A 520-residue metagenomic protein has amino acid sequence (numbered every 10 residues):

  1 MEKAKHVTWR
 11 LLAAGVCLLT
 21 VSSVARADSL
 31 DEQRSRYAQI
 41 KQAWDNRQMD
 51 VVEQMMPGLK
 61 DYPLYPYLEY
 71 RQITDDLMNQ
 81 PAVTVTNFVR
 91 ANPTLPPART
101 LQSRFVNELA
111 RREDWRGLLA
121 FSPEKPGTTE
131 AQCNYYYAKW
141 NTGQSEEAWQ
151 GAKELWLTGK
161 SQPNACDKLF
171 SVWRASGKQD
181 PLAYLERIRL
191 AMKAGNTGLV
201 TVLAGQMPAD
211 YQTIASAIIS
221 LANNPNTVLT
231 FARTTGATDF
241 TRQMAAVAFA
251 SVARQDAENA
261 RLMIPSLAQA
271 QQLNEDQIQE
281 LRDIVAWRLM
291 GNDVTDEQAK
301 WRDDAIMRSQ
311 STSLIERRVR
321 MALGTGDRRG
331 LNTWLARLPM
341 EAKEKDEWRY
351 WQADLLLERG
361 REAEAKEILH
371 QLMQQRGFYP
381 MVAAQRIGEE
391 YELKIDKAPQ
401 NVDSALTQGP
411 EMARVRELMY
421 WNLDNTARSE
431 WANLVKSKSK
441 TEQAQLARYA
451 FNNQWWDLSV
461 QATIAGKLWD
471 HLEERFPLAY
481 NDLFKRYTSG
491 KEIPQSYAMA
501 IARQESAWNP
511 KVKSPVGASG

Functional and structural regions predicted by a protein language model:
E2-A13: Bacterial N-terminal signal peptides that target proteins for export
T20-A25: N-terminal signal peptide c-region/cleavage motif recognized by signal peptidases
D28-R36, R47-Q48, K60-Y67, N79-Q80 (+19 more regions): Generic helix N-cap/helix-start motif at coil->alpha-helix transitions
Q42, R71, D75, E108 (+8 more regions): Residue-level signature for tetratricopeptide repeat
V51-M55, Q80-N92, D114-E124, E146-T158 (+11 more regions): Alpha-helical repeat scaffolds
Y70, K300-R302, M307, R359-H370 (+3 more regions): Catalytic glycan-binding domains that act on GlcNAc-containing polysaccharides
Q72-T74, T86-R90, Q102-N107, R282-D293 (+1 more regions): Alpha-helical adaptor scaffolds
